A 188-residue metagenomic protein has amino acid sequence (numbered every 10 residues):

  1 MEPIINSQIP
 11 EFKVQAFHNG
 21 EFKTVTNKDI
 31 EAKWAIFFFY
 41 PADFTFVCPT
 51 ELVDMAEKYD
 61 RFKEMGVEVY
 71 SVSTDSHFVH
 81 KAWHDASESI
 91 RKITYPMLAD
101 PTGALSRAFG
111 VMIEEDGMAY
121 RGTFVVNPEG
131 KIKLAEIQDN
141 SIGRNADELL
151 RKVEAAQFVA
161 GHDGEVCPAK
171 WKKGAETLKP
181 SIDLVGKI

Functional and structural regions predicted by a protein language model:
M1-I188: Chalcogenol-based redox active-site neighborhoods
